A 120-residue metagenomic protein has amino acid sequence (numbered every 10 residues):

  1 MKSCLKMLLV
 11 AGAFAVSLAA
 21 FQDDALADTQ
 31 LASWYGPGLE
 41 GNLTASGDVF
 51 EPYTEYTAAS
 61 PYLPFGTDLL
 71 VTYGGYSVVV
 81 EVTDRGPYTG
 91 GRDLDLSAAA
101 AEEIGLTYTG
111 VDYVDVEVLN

Functional and structural regions predicted by a protein language model:
K2-L8, F14, L18-N120: Secreted/periplasmic proteins
